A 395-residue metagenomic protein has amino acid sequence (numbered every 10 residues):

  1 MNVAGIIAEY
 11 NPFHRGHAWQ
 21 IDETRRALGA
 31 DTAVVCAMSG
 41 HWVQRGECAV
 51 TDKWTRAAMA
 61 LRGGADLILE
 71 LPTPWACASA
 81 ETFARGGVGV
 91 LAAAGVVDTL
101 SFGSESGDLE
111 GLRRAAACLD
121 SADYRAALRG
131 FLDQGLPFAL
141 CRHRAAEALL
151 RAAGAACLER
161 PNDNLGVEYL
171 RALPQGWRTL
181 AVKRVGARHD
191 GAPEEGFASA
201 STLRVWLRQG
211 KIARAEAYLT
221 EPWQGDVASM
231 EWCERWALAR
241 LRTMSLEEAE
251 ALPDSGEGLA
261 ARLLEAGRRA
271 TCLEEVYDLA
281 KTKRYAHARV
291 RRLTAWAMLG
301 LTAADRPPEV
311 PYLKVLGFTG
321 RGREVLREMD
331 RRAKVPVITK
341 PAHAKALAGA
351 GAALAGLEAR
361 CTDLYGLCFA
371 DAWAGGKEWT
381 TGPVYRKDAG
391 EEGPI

Functional and structural regions predicted by a protein language model:
M1-R56: N-terminal catalytic cores of NTP/NDP-binding nucleotidyl/phosphoryl-transfer enzymes
R25, A57-L61, R171, R204: Class I S-adenosyl-L-methionine
A30, G64, G95-V96: Short loop/turn motifs at secondary-structure junctions
D31-T32, D66, W177: A structural micro-motif
A57-P72: A glycine-rich helix N-cap at a beta->alpha junction
L71-I395: Active-site cores that bind ATP or allylic diphosphates and position pyrophosphate for catalysis
